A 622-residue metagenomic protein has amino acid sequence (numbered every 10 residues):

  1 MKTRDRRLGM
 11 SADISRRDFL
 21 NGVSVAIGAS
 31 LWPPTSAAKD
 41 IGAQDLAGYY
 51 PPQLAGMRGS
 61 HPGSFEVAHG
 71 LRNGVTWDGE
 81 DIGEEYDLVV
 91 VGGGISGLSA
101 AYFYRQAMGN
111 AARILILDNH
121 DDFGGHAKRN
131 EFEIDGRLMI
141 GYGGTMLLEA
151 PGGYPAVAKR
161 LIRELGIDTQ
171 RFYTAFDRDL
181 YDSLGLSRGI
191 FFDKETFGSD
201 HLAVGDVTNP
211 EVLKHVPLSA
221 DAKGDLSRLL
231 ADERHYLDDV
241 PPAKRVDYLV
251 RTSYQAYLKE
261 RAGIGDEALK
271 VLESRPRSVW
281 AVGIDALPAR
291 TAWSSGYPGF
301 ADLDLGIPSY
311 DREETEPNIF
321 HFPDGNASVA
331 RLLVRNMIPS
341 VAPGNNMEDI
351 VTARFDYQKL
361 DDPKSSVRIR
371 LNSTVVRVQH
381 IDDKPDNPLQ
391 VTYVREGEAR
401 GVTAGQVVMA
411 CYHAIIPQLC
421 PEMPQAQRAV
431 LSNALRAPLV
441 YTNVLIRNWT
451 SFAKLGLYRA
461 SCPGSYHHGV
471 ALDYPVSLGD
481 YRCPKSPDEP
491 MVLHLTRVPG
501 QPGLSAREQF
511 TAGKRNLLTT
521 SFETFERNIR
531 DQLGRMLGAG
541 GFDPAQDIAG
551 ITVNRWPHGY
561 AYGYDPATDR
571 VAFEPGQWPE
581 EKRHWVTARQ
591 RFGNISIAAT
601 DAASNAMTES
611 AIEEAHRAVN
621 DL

Functional and structural regions predicted by a protein language model:
M1-I14, D40: N-terminal secretory signal peptides
S15-W32: N-terminal export leaders
I41-W77, E131, S187, V394 (+2 more regions): Conserved flavin/dinucleotide-binding core of flavoenzymes
Q53-D247: N-terminal glycine-rich phosphate/pyrophosphate-binding loop and immediately adjacent elements
D87-S99, L117-H120, L371, V375 (+5 more regions): Conserved beta-strand->loop/alpha-helix structural units within folded catalytic cores of enzymes with alpha/beta
G141-G152, V240-D247, T315-D324, Q427-L435 (+2 more regions): Active-site rim elements
A231-S373, K384: Active-site/ligand-binding neighborhood in enzyme catalytic cores
P363, V367, L371-L504: Mid-domain catalytic core of redox enzymes that form a hydrophobic substrate pocket/lid adjacent to a catalytic redox
